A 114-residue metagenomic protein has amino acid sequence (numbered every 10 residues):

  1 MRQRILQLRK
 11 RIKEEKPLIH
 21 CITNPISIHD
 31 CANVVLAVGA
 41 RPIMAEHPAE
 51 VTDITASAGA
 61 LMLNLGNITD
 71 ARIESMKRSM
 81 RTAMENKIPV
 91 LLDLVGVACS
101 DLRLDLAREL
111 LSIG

Functional and structural regions predicted by a protein language model:
M1-I5, H47, M76, R103: Amphipathic coiled-coil/heptad-repeat helices and related helical stalk/stem segments that mediate oligomerization
M1-M44: Glycine-rich phosphate/adenosyl-contacting loop at the front of the ribokinase-like
I22-P25, V38, H47-P48, N64-G66 (+1 more regions): Fold-independent oxyanion-binding glycine-rich loops and adjacent beta-strand/coil segments at enzyme active sites
P42-T52: Active-site-flanking structural segment that lines cofactor/substrate pockets
V51-G114: Glycine-rich phosphate/dinucleotide-binding loop and adjoining beta-alpha-beta core of small-molecule
